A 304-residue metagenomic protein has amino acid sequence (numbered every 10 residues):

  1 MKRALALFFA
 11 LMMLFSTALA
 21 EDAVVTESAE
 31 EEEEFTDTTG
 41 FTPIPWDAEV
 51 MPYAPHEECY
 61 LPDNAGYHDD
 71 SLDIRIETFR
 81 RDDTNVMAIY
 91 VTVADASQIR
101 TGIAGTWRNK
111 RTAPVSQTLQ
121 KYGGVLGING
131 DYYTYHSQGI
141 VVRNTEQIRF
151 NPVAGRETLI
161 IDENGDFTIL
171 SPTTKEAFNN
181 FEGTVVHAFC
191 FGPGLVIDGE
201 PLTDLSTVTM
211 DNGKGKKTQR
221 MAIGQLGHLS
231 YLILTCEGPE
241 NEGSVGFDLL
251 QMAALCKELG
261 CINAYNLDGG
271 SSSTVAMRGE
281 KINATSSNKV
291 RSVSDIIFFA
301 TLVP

Functional and structural regions predicted by a protein language model:
K2-A10: Sec-dependent signal peptide recognition, specifically the positively charged N-region followed immediately by
E21-P304: Gly/Ser/Thr/Pro-rich low-complexity, intrinsically disordered segments
